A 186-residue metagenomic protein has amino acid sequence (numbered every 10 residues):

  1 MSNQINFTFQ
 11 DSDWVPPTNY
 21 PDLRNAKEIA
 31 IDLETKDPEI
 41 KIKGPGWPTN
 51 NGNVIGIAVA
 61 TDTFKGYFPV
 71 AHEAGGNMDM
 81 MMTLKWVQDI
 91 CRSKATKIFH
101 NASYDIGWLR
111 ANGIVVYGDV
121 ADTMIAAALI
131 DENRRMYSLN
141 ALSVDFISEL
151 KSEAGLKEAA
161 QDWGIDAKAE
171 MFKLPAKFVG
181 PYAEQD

Functional and structural regions predicted by a protein language model:
M1-N50, M80-C91: Long, highly charged low-complexity segments
S2-F9, G52-Q185: Active-site-proximal helix-loop-helix substrate-binding element of RNase H-like nuclease domains
